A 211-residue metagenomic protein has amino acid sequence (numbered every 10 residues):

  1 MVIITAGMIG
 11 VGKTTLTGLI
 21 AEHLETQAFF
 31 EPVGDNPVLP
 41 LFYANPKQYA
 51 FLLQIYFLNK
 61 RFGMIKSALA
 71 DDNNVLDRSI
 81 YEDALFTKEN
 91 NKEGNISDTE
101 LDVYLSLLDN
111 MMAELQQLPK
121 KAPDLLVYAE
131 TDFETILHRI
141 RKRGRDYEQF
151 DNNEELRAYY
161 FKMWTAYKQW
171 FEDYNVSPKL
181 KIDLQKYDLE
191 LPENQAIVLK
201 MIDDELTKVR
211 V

Functional and structural regions predicted by a protein language model:
T5: Hydrophobic anchor at the beta1->P-loop junction of P-loop NTPases
M8: P-loop (Walker A) phosphate-binding loop of NTP-binding proteins
K13: Conserved lysine of the Walker
L16, I20: Hydrophobic positions on the alpha1 helix immediately C-terminal to the Walker A/P-loop
E22-G63, L85-T87: Conserved substrate/cofactor phosphate-moiety recognition/catalytic segment in nucleotide-dependent phosphotransferases
R61-Y104: A basic- and aromatic-enriched beta-loop-alpha substructure that forms the phosphate/nucleotide- and DNA/RNA-contacting
F86-T165: A glycine- and Lys/Arg-enriched "phosphate-lid" helix/loop adjacent to the NTP-binding pocket of small-molecule kinases
R141-V211: NTP-dependent small-molecule kinase module
